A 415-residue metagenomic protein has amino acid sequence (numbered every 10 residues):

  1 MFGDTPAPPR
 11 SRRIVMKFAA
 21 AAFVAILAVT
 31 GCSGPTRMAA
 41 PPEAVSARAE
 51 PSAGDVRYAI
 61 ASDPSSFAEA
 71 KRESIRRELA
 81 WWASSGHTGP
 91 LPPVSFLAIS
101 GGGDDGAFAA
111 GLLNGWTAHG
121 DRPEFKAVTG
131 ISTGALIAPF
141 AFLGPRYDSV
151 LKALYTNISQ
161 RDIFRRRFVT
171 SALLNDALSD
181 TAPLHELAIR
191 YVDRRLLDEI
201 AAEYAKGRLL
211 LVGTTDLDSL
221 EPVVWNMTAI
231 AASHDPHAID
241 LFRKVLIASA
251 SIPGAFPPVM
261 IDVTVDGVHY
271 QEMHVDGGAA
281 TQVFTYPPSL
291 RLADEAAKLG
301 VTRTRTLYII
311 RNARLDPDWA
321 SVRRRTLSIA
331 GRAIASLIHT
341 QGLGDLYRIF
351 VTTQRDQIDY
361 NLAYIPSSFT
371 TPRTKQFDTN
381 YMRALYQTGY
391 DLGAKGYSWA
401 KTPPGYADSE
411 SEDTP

Functional and structural regions predicted by a protein language model:
M1-M16: N-terminal secretory signal peptides that target proteins for export/translocation
M16-A22: Sec-dependent signal peptide recognition, specifically the positively charged N-region followed immediately by
A25-I26: Residue-level signal for mature regions of secreted extracellular proteins and peptides
V29-G31: C-terminal motif of bacterial Sec signal peptides marking the signal peptidase cleavage site
S33-K126, F142-P415: Patatin-like phospholipase
I131-S132: Catalytic nucleophile serine of serine hydrolases, specifically the conserved "nucleophile elbow" pentapeptide
